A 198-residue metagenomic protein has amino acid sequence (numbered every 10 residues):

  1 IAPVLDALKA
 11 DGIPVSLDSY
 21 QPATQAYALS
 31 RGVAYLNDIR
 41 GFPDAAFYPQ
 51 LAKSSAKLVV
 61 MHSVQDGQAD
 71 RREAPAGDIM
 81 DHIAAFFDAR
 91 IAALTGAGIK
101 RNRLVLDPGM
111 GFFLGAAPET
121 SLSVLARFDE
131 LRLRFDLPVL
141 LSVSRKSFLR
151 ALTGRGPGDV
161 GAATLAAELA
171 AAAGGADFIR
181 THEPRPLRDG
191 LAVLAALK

Functional and structural regions predicted by a protein language model:
I1-P14, Y20-A23, L29-S30, A34-A92 (+1 more regions): Active-site-adjacent loop and "lid" segments of alpha/beta metabolic enzymes
R90-R103: Phosphate/pyrophosphate-binding loops at sites that engage ATP/ADP/AMP, CoA/4′-phosphopantetheine, polyphosphate
